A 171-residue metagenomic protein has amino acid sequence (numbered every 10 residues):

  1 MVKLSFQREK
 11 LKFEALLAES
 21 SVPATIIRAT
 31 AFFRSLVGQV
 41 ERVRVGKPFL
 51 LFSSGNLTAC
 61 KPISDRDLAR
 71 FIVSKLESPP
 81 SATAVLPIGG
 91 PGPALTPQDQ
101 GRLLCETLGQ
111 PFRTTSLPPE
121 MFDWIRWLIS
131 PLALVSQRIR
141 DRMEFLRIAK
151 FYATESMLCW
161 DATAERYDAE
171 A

Functional and structural regions predicted by a protein language model:
V2-P111, W127: Oxidoreductase cofactor-interface core, primarily capturing Rossmann-like NAD(P)-dependent enzymes
R28-A29, S116-P118: Short loop/edge segments at beta-strand edges and connector loops that shape dinucleotide/nucleotide cofactor-binding
L104, P118-P119: A general structural motif at alpha-helix termini
P119-A171: A hydrophobic C-terminal alpha-helical subdomain
